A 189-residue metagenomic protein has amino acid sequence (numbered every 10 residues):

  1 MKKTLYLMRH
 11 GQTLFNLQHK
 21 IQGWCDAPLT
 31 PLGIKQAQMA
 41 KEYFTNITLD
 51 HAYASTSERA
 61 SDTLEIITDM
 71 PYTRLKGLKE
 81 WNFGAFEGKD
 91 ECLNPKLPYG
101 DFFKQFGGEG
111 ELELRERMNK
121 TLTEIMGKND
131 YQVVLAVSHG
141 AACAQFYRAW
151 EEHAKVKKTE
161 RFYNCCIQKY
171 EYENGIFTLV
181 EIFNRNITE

Functional and structural regions predicted by a protein language model:
L5, Q132-A141: Generic beta-sheet signal
L5-D62, E109-M118: Loop-to-helix element that buttresses phosphate recognition and phosphoryl-transfer chemistry
G11, S55-S57, G77, V137-A141: Short, well-ordered beta-to-alpha junction loops that form the rim of enzyme active sites and present histidine/acidic
Q38-Y99: Phosphate-coordination/substrate-recognition cap region in phosphate-metabolizing enzymes
T45-T48, I125-V133: Glycine-rich phosphate-binding loop signature in dinucleotide/nucleotide-binding domains
P95-E113: Short glycine/proline- and acidic residue-enriched helix-loop micro-motifs that form flexible lids or anion-recognition
H153-T178: Domain-level recognition of soluble alpha/beta enzyme cores, biased toward histidine phosphatases/phosphomutases
V180-E189: Acidic, His/Gly-rich catalytic cores of divalent-metal-dependent hydrolytic chemistry
